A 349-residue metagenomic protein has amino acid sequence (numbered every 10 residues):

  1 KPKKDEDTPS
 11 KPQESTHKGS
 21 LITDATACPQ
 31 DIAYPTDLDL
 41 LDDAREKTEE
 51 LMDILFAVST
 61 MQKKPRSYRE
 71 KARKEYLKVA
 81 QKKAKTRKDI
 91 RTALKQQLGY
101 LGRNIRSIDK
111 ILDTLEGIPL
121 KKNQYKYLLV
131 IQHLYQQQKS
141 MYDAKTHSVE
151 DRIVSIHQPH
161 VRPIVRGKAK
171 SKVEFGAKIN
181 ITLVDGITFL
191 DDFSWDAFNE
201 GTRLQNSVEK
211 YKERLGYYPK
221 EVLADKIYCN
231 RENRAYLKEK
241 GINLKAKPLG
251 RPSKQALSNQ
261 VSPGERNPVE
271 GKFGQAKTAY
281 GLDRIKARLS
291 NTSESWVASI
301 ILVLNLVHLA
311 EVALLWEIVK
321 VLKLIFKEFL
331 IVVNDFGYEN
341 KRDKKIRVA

Functional and structural regions predicted by a protein language model:
K1-K220, K226, Y236: Polybasic low-complexity intrinsically disordered regions
P65-E70, A224-R231, G250, K254 (+2 more regions): A glycine-rich phosphate-binding loop feature that marks nucleotide/adenosyl-phosphate handling sites
Y127-L129, Y135-K145, N259-A349: Basic, amphipathic alpha-helical segments enriched in Lys/Arg and hydrophobic/aromatic residues
D151, G176-K178, P219, E239-G241 (+3 more regions): Active-site lining segments that contact anionic ligands and/or coordinate catalytic metals
K168-K170, D192-N199, S258-G264, R288-T292: Short, contiguous acidic/charged loop-to-helix segments that flank catalytic cores in large enzymes
I181, L204, V222-I227, L237 (+4 more regions): Hydrophobic, well-ordered secondary-structure elements that form the walls of internal hydrophobic environments
G186, E209-G216, I227-Y228, E232 (+4 more regions): Hydrophobic alpha-helix feature that most strongly marks membrane-spanning transmembrane helices and their immediate
L215-K226, N230-P263, K286-A287: An internal, acidic/charged active-site-proximal segment that coordinates divalent cations and/or engages
